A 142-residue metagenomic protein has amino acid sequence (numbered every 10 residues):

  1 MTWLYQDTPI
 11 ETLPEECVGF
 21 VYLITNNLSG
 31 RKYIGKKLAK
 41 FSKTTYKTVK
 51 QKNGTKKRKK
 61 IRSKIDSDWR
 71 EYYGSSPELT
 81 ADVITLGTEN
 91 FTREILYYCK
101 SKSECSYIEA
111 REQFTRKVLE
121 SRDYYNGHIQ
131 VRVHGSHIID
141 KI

Functional and structural regions predicted by a protein language model:
M1-I142: Structure-specific nucleic-acid interaction/processing domains
